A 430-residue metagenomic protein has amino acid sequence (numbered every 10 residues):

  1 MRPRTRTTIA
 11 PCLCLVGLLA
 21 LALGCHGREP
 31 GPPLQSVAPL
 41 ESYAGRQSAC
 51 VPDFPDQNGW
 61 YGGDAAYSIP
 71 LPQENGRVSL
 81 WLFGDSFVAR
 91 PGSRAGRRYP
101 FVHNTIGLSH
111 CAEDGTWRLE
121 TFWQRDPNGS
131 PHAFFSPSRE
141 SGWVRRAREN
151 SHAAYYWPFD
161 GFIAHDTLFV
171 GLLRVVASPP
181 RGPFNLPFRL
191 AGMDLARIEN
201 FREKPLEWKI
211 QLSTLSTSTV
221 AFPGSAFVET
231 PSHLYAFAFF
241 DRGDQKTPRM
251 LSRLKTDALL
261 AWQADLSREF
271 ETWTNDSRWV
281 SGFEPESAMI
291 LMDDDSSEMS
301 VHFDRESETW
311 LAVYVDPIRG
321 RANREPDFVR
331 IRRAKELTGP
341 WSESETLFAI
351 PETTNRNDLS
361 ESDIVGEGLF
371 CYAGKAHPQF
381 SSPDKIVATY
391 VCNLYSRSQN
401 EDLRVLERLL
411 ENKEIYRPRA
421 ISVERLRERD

Functional and structural regions predicted by a protein language model:
R2-C14: Bacterial N-terminal signal peptides that target proteins for export
L23-G24: C-terminal motif of bacterial Sec signal peptides marking the signal peptidase cleavage site
R28-Y61, L71-A154, I163-S218, P231 (+4 more regions): Beta-rich carbohydrate-recognition and catalytic domains
I69, F162, V228, S300-H302 (+1 more regions): Conserved beta-strand position repeated across blades of beta-propeller domains
F159, T217-S225, M299: Repeated scaffold domains used in trafficking and secretory/extracellular systems, primarily beta-propellers
D293-S296, F370: Repeat-based blade/solenoid architectures
W341-S342, F370-G374: Catalytic cores of extracellular degradative/oxidative enzymes
